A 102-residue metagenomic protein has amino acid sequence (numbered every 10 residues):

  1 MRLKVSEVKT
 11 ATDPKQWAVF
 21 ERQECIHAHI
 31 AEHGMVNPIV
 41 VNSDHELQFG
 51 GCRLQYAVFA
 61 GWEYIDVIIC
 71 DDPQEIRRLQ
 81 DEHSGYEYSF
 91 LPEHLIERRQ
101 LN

Functional and structural regions predicted by a protein language model:
M1-D71, E75-L91: Short, charged/polar connector segments at secondary-structure boundaries
E87-N102: Alpha-helical interaction elements
